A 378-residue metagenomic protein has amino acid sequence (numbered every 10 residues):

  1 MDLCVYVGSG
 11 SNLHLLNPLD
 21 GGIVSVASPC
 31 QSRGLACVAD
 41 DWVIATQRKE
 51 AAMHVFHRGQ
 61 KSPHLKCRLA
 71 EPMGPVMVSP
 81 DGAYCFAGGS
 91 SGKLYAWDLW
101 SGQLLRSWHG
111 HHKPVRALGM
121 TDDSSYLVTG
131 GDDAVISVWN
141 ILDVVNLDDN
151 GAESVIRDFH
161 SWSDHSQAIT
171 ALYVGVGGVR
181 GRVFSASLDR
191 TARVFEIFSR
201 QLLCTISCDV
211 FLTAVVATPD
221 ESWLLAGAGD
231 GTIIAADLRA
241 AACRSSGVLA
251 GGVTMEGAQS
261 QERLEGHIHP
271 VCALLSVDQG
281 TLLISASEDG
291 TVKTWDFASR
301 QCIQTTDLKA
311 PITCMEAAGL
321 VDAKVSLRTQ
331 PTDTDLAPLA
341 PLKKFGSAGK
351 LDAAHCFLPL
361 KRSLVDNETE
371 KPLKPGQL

Functional and structural regions predicted by a protein language model:
M1-G21, L35, V43: An edge-strand/N-cap motif at the start of beta-rich repeat modules
M1-V5, D40-A45, M53, G82-F86 (+13 more regions): Structural hallmark of WD40 beta-propellers
G8-S9, T46-K49, G88-S91, T129-D133 (+4 more regions): Conserved strand-to-loop turn within each blade of WD40 beta-propeller repeats
H14-N17, M53-H57, L94-W97, I136-N140 (+3 more regions): WD40-repeat beta-propellers
P18-G22, G59-S62, S101-Q103, H112 (+5 more regions): Short coil turn/linker residues within repeat-based beta-strand modules
I23-S28, P63-L69, L105-G110, D148-E153 (+6 more regions): Short C-terminal beta-strands that terminate individual repeats in beta-propeller domains, predominantly WD40 blades
C30-C37, E71-V78, K113-M120, S166-G175 (+3 more regions): Canonical WD40 repeat/beta-propeller blade segments in eukaryotic WD-repeat proteins
S245-Q259, P270, A298-L378: Terminal intrinsically disordered, low-complexity extensions flanking WD-repeat/beta-propeller proteins
